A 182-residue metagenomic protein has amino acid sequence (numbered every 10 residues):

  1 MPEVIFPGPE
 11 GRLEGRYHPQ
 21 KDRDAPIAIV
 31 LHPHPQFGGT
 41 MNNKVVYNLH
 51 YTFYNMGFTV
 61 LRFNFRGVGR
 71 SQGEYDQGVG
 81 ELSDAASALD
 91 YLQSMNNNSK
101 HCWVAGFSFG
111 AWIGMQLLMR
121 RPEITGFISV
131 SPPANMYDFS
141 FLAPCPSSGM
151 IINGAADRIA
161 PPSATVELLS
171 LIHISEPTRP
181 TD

Functional and structural regions predicted by a protein language model:
M1-R23: N-terminal cap/lid segment of alpha/beta-hydrolase-fold proteins
D22-F58: Short, surface-exposed "cap/lid" segments of acyl-processing enzymes
F53-R70: Conserved alpha/beta-hydrolase
D76-M95: Alpha/beta-hydrolase active-site loop
N97-F107: Alpha/beta-hydrolase fold nucleophile elbow
G106-G110, G114: Gly/Ala-rich beta-loop-alpha elbow adjacent to hydrolase catalytic centers
C145, I151-N153, D157: Short beta-strand/loop motif that positions the catalytic acidic residue of the alpha/beta-hydrolase fold
I172-D182: Single conserved hydrophobic/aromatic residue that forms the stacking wall/gate of nucleotide- or nucleobase-binding
